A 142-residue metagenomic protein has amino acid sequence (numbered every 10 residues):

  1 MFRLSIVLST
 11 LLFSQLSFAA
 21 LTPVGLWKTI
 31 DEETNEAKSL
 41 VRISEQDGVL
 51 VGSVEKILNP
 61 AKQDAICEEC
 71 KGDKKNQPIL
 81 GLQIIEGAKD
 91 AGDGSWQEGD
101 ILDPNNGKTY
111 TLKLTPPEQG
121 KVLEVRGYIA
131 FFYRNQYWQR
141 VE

Functional and structural regions predicted by a protein language model:
M1-S5: Positively charged n-region of N-terminal signal peptides that target proteins for export
S14-S17: N-terminal signal peptide c-region/cleavage motif recognized by signal peptidases
A20-L26, G92-G99, K121-E124: Short, hydrophobic/aromatic-rich segments at coil-to-beta transitions
L21-E36, N135-E142: K/E-rich alpha-helical interaction surfaces of small helical-bundle regulatory domains
T29-D31, E36-D103, T109-L112: Central antiparallel beta-sheet cores of small beta-barrel/beta-sandwich binding domains
Q46, P117-Q119: Structural motif
D103-N106, L114-T115, V122-R134: Short, exposed beta-strand-loop hairpins at the edges of beta-sheets in extracellular/periplasmic proteins
